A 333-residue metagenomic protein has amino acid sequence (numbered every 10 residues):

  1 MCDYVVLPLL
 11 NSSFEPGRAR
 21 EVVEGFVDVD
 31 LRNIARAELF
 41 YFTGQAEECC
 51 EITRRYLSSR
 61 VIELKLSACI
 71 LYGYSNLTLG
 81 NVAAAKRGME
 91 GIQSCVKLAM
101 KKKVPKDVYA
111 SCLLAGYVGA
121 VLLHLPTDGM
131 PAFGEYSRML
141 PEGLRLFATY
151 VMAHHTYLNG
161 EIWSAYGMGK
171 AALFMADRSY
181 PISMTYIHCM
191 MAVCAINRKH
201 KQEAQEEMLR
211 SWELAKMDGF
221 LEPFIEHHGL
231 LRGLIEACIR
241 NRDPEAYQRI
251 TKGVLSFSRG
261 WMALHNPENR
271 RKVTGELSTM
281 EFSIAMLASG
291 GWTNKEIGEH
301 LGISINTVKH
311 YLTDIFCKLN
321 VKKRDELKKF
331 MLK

Functional and structural regions predicted by a protein language model:
M1-S12, D30-Q45, L66-V82, V108-L125 (+3 more regions): Tandem amphipathic alpha-helical repeat scaffolds
C2-E21, E38-R54, L77-C95, V118-G134 (+2 more regions): Helix-turn-helix repeat elements of alpha-solenoid scaffolds
R20-V29, R54-K65, E90-K106, P131-R145 (+2 more regions): Solenoid-like repeat scaffolds
E38, E47, A68, A85 (+8 more regions): Generic alpha-helical hydrophobic packing signal
Y41, C49, L66, L77 (+10 more regions): Residue-level detection of beta-strand scaffold positions
K106-Y109, E142, S289, T307: Non-catalytic C-terminal interaction regions
G116, A132, P141-M184, H188-T279 (+1 more regions): Linker/hinge segments immediately adjacent to helix-turn-helix/homeobox DNA-binding domains
L264-T313, C317-K322, K328-K333: Helix-turn-helix DNA-binding segment
